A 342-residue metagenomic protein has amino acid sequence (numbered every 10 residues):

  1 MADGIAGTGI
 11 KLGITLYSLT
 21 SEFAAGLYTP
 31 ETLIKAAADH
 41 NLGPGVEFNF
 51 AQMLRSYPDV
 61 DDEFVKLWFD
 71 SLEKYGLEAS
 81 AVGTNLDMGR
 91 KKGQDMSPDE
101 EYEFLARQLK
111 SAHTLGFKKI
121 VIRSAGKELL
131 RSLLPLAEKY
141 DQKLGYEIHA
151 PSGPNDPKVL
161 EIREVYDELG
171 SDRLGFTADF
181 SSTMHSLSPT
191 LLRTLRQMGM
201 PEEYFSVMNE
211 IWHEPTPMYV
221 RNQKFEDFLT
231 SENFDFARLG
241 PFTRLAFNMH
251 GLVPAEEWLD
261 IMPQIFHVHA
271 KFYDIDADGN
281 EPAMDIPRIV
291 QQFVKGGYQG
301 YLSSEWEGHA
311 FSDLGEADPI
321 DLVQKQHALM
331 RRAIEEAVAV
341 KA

Functional and structural regions predicted by a protein language model:
I10-Y17, P44-F48, A79-T84, I120-I122 (+4 more regions): Hydrophobic faces of well-ordered beta-strands that scaffold small-molecule active sites in alpha/beta enzyme cores
G13-P30, M88-Y102, A246-M249, G279-N280: Active-site mouth loops of central-metabolism enzymes
T15-S21, N49-M53, T84-D87, A125 (+5 more regions): Active-site beta-loop-alpha junctions enriched in small/polar residues
T20-L27, Y57-D59, N155-V159, S186-Q299 (+1 more regions): Gly/Pro-rich active-site loop or hairpin
Y28-Q52, K110-K118: Catalytic domains of carbohydrate-active enzymes, especially glycoside hydrolases
P44-D70: Glycine-rich, proline-tolerant flexible connector loops at the mouths of alpha/beta enzymes
S71-E78, D87-R221: Active-site acidic/histidine proton-transfer and metal-coordination neighborhood in alpha/beta enzyme cores
Q292, G296, S303-A342: Aromatic-rich peripheral "rim/lid" segments of glycoside hydrolase catalytic domains that contact and position glycan
